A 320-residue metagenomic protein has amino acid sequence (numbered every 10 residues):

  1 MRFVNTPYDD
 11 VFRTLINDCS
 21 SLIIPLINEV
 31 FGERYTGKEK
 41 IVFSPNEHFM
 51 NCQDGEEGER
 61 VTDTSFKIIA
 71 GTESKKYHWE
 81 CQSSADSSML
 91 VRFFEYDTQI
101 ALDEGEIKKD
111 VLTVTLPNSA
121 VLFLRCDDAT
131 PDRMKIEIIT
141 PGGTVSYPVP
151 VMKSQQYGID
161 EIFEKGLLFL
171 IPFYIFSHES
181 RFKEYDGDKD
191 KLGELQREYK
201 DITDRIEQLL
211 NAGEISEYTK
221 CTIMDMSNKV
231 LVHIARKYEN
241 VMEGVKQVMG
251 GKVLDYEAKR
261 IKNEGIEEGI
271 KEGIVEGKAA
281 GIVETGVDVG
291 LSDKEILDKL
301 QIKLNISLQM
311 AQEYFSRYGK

Functional and structural regions predicted by a protein language model:
M1-F169, Y174: Accessory alpha/beta interaction modules
K67-S83, G105-K108, M152, D186-K320: Short, charged alpha-helical interaction segments and adjacent helix-coil junctions
F163-K191: Coupling/switch segment of ABC-type P-loop NTPase heads
